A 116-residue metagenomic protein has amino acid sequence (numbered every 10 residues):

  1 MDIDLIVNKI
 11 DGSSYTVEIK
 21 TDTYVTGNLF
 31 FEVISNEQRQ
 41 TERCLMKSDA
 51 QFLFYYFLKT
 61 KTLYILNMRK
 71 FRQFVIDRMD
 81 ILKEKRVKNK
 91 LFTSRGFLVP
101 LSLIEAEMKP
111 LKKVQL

Functional and structural regions predicted by a protein language model:
M1: Beta-rich catalytic cores
L5-G27: Conserved catalytic cores of phosphodiester-cleaving nucleases, focusing on short active-site segments
I6-V7, Y55, L91: Hydrophobic beta-strand positions
V17, F31, V75-I76: Aromatic-residue detector
K20-L63: Catalytic cores of nucleic-acid endonucleases
G27, T60-L116: Non-catalytic C-terminal interaction segments of nucleic acid-processing enzymes
